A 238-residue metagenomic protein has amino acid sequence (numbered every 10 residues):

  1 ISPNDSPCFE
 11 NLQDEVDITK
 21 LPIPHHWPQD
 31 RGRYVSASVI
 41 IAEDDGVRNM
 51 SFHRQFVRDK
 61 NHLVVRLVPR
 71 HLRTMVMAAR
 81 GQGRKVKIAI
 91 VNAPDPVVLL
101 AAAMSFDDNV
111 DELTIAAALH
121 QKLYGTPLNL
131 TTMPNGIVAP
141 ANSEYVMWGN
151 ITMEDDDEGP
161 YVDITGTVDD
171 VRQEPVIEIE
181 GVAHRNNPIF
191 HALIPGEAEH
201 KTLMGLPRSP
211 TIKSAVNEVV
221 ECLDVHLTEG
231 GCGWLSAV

Functional and structural regions predicted by a protein language model:
I1-Y161, G166-V238: Extended, highly charged
